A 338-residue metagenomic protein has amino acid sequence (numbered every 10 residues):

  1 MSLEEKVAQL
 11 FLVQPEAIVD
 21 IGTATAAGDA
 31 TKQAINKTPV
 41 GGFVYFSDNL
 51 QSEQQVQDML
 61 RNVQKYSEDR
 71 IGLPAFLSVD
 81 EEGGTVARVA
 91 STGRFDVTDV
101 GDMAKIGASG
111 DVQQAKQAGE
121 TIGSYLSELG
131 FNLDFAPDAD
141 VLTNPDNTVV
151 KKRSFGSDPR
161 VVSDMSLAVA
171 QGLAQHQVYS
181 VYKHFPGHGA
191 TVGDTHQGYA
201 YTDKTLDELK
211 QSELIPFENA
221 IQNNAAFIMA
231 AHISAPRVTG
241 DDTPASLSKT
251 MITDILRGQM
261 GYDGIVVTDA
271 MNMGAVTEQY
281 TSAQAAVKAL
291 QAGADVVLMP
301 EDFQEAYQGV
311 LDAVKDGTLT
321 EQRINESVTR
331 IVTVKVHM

Functional and structural regions predicted by a protein language model:
M1-I18: Mature N-terminal segment immediately following signal peptide/propeptide cleavage in secreted/periplasmic
Q9, G41, I71-A75, F131-N132 (+4 more regions): Short, well-ordered coil/turn segments that N-cap beta-strands
E16-A24, A34-V162, H184, G189-D203 (+2 more regions): Enzymes and membrane/adaptor proteins characterized by extended Gly/Ser/Thr/Asp/Glu-rich, aromatic-dotted
T25-K32, Q211-E218: Alpha-helical scaffolding within the catalytic cores of extracellular/periplasmic polymer-degrading hydrolases
M165-S166, A170-Y182, S212-A225: Phosphate/pyrophosphate-binding betaalpha-module
T202-Q211: Extracellular glycoside hydrolase catalytic/binding regions
K315-M338: Mid-to-C-terminal alpha-helical segments outside catalytic/metal-binding sites
